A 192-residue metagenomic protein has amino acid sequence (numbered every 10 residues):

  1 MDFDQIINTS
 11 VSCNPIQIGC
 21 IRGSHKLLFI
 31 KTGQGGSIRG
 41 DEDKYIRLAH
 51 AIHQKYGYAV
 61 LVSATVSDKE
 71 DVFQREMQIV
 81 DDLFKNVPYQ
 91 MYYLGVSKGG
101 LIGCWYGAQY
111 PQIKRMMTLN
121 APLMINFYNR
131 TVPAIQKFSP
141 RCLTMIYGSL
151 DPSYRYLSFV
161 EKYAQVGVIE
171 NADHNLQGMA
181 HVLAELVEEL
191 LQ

Functional and structural regions predicted by a protein language model:
M1-G23: N-terminal cap/lid segment of alpha/beta-hydrolase-fold proteins
I21-A64: Short, surface-exposed "cap/lid" segments of acyl-processing enzymes
K44, S67-N86, W105: Alpha/beta-hydrolase active-site loop
L94-G103: Gly/Ala-rich beta-loop-alpha elbow adjacent to hydrolase catalytic centers
M117-N126, G148: Active-site nucleophile loop of the alpha/beta-hydrolase fold
F127, P152-S158: Conserved alpha/beta-hydrolase "acid-adjacent" motif
F138-S139, M145-Y147: Short beta-strand/loop motif that positions the catalytic acidic residue of the alpha/beta-hydrolase fold
A172-V182: Catalytic histidine-centered segment of alpha/beta-hydrolase-like enzymes
